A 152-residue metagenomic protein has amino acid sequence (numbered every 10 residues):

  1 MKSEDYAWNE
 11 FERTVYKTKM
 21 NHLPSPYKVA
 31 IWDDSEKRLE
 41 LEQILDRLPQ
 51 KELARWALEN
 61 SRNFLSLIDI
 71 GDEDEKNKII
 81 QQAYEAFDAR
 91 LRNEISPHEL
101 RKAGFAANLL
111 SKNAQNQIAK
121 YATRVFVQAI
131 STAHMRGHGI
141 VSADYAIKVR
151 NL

Functional and structural regions predicted by a protein language model:
K2-L152: Structured binding/interaction patches within domain cores
